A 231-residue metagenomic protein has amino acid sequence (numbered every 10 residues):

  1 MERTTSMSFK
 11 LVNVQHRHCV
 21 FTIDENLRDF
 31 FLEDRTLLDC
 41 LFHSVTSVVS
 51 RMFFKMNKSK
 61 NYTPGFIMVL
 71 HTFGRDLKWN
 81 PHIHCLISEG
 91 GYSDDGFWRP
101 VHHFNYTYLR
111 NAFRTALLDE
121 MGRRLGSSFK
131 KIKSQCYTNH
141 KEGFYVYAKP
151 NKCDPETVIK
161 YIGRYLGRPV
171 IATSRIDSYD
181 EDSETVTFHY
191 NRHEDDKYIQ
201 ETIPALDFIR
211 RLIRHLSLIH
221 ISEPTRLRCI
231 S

Functional and structural regions predicted by a protein language model:
M1-S222, R226: Beta->alpha loop/short-helix hinge microenvironment recognizer with preference for catalytic Tyr/His contexts
